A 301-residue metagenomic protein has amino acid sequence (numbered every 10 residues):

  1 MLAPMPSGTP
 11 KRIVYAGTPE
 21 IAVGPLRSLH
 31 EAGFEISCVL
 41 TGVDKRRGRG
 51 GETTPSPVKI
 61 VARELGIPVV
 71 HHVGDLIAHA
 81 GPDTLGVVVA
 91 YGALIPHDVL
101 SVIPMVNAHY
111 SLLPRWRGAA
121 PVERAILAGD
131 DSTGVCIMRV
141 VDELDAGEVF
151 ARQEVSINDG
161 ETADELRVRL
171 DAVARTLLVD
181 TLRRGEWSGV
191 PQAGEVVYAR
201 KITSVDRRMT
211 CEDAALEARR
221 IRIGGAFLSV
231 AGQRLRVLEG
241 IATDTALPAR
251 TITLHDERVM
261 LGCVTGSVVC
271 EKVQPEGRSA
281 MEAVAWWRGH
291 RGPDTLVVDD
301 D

Functional and structural regions predicted by a protein language model:
L2-R49: N-terminal Rossmann-like dinucleotide-binding module
A32, L85-T203: Donor/substrate-binding cores of folate-linked one-carbon enzymes
I36, P68-V70, M105: Hydrophobic beta-strand scaffold residues
G42, A62, H72, A108 (+1 more regions): Generic beta-sheet signal
K45-R63: N-terminal beta-loop-helix "entrance" segment that forms/cooperates in small-molecule cofactor or anionic ligand
G51-T54, D75, V88: Core alpha/beta nucleotide-donor-binding catalytic domains of modification enzymes
G74-T84: Short amphipathic alpha-helix with an adjacent loop that forms part of the alpha/beta core around
A193-D301: Internal anion-binding site segments
